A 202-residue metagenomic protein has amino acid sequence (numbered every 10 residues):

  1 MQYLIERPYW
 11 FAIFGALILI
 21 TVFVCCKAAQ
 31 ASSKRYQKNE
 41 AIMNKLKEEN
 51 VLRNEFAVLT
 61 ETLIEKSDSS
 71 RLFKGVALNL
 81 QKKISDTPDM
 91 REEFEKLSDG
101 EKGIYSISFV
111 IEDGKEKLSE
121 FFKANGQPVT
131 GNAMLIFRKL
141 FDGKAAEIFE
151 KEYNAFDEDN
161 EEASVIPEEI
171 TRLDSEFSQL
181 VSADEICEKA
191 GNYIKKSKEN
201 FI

Functional and structural regions predicted by a protein language model:
M1-K38: N-terminal signal-anchor transmembrane alpha helix of single-pass membrane proteins, serving as the membrane-anchoring
S32-N54: Membrane-proximal helical linkers
E55-Y105, I111, F122-T130, I136-I202: Extended, alpha-helix-rich binding/interface surfaces that flank or overlap catalytic cores and mediate recognition
K115-F121: A ubiquitous short alpha-helical element
